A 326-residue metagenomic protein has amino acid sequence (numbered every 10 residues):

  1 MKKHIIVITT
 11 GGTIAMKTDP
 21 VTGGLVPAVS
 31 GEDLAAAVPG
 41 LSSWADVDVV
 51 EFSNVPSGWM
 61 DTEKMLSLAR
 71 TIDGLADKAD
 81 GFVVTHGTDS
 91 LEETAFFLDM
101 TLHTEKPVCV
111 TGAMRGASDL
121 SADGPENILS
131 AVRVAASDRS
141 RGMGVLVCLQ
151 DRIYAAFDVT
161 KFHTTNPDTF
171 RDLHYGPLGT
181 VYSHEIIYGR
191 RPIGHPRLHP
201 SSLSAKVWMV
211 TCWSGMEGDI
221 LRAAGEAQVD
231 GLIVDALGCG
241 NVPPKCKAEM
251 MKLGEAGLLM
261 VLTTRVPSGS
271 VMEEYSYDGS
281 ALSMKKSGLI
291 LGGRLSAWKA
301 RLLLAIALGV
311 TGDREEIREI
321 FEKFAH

Functional and structural regions predicted by a protein language model:
M1-D73, A248, S268, L291: ATP/NTP phosphate-donor binding region
K2-H4, I8-A15, S30-G31, A36-L41 (+2 more regions): Accessory alpha-helical/coil subdomains and C-terminal extensions that flank or cap enzyme catalytic cores
I8-T10, V84-H86, C109-G112, G144-Q150 (+3 more regions): Short beta-strand segments
G12-A15, G87-E92, R152-Y154, G238-N241 (+1 more regions): Gly/Ser/Thr-rich loops at beta-strand to alpha-helix junctions that form or flank small-molecule/cofactor-binding
T18-V21, A95, L120-D123, A155-K161 (+1 more regions): Short acidic, glycine/serine/threonine-rich loops at helix termini
T85-K106, V242-M251: Short Gly/Thr/Asp-enriched flexible loops that form oxyanion-binding sites at enzyme active sites
V110-Y182: Internal gly/pro-rich beta-alpha loop/helix module that stabilizes soluble enzyme cofactors or their anionic handles
P244-H326: ATP/nucleoside-binding phosphotransfer catalytic cores, i.e., glycine-rich phosphate-binding loops
